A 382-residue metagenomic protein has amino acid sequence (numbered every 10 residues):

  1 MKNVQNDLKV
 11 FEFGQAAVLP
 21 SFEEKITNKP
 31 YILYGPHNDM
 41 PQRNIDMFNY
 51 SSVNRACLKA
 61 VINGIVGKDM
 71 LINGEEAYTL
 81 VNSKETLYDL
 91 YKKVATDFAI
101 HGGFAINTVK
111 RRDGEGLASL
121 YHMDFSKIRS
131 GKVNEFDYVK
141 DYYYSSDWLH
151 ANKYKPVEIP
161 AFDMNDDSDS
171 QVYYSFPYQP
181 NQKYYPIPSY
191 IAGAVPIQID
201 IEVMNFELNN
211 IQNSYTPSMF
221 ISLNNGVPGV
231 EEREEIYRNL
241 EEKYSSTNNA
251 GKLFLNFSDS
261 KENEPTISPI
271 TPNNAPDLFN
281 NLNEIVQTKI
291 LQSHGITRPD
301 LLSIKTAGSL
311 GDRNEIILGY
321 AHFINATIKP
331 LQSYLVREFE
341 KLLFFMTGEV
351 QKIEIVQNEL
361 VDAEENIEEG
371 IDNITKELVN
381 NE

Functional and structural regions predicted by a protein language model:
K2-S52, K68-S258, G370-E382: Structured, contiguous alpha/beta core segments that scaffold functional sites
Q15-A16, K59, D362: Residue-level detector of intrinsically disordered, flexible termini and proteolytic processing junctions
A56, A60-G64: Extended alpha-helical coiled-coil "stalk/arm" regions that scaffold and mediate dimerization/assembly in large
A95-D97, K132-K153, F279-S293, K329-F344: Short, surface-exposed, charge-dense and proline/glycine-enriched linear segments
N181-E338, E349-I355: A contiguous, surface-oriented mixed alpha/beta subdomain in the mid-to-C-terminal portion of proteins that forms
P330, Y334, E338-E382: C-terminal anchoring/interaction modules
